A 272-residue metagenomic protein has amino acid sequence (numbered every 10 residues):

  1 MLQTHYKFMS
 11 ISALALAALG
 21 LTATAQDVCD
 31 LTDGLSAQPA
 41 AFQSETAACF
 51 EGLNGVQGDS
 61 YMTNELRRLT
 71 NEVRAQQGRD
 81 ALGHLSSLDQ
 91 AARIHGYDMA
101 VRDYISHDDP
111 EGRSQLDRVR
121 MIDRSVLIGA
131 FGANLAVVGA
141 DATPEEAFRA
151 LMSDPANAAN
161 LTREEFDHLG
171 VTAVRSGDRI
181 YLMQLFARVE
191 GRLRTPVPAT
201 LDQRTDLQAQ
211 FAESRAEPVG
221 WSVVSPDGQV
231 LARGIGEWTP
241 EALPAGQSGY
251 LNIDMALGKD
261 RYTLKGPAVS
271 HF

Functional and structural regions predicted by a protein language model:
M1-L2, D154: Extended alpha-helical scaffolding segments
L2-S12: Bacterial N-terminal signal peptides that target proteins for export
S10-G20: Bacterial N-terminal signal peptides
L21-A25: Sec/Tat signal peptide C-region and signal peptidase I cleavage site
Q26-F272: Functional surface patches built around histidine and acidic residues
